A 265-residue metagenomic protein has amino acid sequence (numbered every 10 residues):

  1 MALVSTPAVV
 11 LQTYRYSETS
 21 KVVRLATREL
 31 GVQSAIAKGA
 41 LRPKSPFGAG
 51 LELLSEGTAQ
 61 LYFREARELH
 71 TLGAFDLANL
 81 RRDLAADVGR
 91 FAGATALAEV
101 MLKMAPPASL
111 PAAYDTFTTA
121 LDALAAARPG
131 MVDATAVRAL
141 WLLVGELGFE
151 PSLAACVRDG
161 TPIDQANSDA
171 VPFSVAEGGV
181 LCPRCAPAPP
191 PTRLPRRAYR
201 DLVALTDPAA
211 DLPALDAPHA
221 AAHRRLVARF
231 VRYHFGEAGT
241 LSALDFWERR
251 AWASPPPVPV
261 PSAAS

Functional and structural regions predicted by a protein language model:
M1-V22, A26-S265: Non-catalytic alpha-helical scaffolds and adjoining flexible linkers that form interface surfaces for assembly
